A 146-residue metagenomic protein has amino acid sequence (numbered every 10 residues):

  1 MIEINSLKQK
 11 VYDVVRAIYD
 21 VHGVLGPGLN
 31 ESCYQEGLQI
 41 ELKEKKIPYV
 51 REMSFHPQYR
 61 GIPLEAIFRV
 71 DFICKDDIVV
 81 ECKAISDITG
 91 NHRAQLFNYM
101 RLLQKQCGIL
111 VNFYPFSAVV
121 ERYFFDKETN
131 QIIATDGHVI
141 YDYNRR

Functional and structural regions predicted by a protein language model:
M1-L25: Interdomain/boundary linker segments immediately adjacent to catalytic/signaling cores
K10, Y34, H92-Q95: Helical mechanochemical/support elements of P-loop NTPase systems and associated helical scaffolds
G26, V70-I88, Y99: Conserved catalytic cores of phosphodiester-cleaving nucleases, focusing on short active-site segments
P27-D77, F116-E128, G137-N144: Active-site metal-binding core of divalent-cation-utilizing nuclease and nuclease-like domains
K83-I132: Nucleic-acid nuclease catalytic cores
